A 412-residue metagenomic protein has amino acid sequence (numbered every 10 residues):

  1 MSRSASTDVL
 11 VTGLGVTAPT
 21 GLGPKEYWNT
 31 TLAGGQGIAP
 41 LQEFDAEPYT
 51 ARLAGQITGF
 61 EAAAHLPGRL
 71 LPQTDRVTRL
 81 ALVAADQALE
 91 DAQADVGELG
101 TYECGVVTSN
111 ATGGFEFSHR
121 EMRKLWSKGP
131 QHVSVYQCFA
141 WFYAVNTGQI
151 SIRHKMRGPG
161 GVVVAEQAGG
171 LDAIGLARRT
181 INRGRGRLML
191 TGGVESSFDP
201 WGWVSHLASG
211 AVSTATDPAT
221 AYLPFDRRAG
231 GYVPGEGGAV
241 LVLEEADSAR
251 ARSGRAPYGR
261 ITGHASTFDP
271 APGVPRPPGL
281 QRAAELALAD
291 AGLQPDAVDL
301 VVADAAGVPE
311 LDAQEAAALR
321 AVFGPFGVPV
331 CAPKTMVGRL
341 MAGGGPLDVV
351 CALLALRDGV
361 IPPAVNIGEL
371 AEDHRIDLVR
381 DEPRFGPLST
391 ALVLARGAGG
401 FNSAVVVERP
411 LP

Functional and structural regions predicted by a protein language model:
M1-L70, D247-T262, V350-A364, S403-P412: ACP-dependent fatty acid/polyketide chain-elongation machinery
M1-V11, V96-T101, L293-A297, H374-P412: Flexible, low-complexity linker/loop segments at domain and module junctions
D8-T12, G35-P40, D217-L293, D299-L300 (+1 more regions): Condensing-enzyme catalytic core mediating Claisen C-C bond formation in acyl metabolism
V11, E26-W28, G35-A165, V194-W203 (+1 more regions): Conserved beta-ketoacyl condensing-enzyme motif
K25-T30, F115-P130, I181-N182, W203-T216 (+3 more regions): A glycine- and small-aliphatic-rich helix-loop capping segment at beta-alpha/alpha-beta transitions that lines
A81-Q93, Y143-N146, S151-E195, V233-R255 (+3 more regions): Active-site-proximal alpha-helical scaffold in enzymes
S127-S134, G175, R179, S196-A251 (+2 more regions): Glycine-/small-residue-rich "gating" segment that lines the acyl/pantetheine channel and substrate pocket
R185-S209, S213-G230, H264-P277, A303-A313 (+1 more regions): Acyl-CoA/ACP chain-elongation machinery
